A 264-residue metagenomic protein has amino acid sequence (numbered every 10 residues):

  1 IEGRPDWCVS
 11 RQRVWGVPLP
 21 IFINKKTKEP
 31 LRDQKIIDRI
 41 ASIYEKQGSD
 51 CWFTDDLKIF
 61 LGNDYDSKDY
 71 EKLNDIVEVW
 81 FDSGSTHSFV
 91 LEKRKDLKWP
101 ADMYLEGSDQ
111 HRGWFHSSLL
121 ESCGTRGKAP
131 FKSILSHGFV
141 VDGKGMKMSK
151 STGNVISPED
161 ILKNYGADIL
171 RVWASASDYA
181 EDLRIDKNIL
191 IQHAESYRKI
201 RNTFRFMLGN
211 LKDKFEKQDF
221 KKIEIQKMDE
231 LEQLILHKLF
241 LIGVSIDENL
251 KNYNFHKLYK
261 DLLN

Functional and structural regions predicted by a protein language model:
I1-K212, I235-N264: Structured secondary-structure scaffolds
H193-S196, K222-K227: Amphipathic alpha-helical surface "interface" segments used for docking/oligomerization or membrane association within
G209-F220, E224: Intrinsic disorder at enzyme termini
M228, E232: Aromatic-rich surface patch/π-platform used for binding flat ligands and interfaces
